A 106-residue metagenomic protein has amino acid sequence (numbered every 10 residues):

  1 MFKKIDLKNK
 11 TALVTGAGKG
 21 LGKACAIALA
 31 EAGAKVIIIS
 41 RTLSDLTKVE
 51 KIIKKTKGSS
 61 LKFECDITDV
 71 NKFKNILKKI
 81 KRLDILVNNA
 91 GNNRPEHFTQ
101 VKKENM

Functional and structural regions predicted by a protein language model:
M1-K10: Flexible N-terminal pre-Rossmann segment of NAD(P)-dependent oxidoreductases
T11, G16-G20: Conserved glycine-rich cofactor-binding loop
L29: Aromatic pocket-lining residues of Rossmann-like dinucleotide-binding sites
A34-K48: Conserved glycine-rich Rossmann-like NAD(P)H-binding loop of the short-chain dehydrogenase/reductase
F63-N75, K103: The beta1-alpha1 cofactor-binding region of Rossmann-like NAD(H)/NADP(H)-dependent oxidoreductases
D84-I85: Conserved catalytic-site loops of classical short-chain dehydrogenases/reductases
A90-R94: Conserved NAD(P)H cofactor-binding loop of Rossmann-fold oxidoreductase domains
H97-F98, K102-M106: Substrate-binding pocket helix/loop in short-chain dehydrogenase/reductase
